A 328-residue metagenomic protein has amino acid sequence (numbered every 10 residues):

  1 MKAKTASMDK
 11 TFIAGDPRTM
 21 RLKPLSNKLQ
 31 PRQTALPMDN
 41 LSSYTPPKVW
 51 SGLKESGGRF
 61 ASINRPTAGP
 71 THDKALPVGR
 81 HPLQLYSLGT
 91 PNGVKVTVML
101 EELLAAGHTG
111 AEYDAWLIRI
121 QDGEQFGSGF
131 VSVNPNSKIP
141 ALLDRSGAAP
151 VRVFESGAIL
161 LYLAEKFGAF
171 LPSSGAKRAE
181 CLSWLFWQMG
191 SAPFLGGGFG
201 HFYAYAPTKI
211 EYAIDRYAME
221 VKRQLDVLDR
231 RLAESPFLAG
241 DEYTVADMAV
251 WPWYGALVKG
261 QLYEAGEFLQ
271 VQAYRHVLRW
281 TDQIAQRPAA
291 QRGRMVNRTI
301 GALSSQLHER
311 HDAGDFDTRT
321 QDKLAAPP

Functional and structural regions predicted by a protein language model:
M1-K10: Short alpha-helix boundary/capping segments
F12, L22-D215, M219-K222, Q321-P328: GST-like domain detector, emphasizing the conserved glutathione-binding G-site in the N-terminal thioredoxin-like
Q33-A35, D39-S42, S183-P288, P328: GST-like fold's C-terminal all-alpha helical module
R59-A61, R298-P328: Acidic/histidine-enriched, glycine/proline-rich intrinsically disordered or flexible terminal extensions
R119, V245, N297: Short, solvent-exposed turn/loop segments enriched in Gly/Ser/Thr/Pro and often Arg
S132, Q286, M295-V296: Phosphate-coordinating loops and pocket residues in cytosolic domains that bind phosphorylated ligands
